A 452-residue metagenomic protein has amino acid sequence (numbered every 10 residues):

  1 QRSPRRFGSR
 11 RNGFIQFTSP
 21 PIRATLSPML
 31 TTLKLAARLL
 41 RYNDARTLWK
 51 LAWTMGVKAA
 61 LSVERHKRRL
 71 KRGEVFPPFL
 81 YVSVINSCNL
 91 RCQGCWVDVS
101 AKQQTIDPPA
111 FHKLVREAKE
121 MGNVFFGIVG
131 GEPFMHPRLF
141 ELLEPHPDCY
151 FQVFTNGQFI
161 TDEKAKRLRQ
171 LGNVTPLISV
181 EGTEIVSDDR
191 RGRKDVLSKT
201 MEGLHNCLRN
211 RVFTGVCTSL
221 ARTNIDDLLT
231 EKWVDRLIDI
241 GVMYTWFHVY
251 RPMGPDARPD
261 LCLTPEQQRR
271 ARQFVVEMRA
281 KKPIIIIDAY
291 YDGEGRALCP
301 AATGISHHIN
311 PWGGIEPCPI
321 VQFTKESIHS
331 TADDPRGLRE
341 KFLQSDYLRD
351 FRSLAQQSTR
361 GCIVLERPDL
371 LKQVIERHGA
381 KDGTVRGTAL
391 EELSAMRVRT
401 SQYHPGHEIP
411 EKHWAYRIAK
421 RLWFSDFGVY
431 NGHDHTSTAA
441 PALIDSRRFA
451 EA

Functional and structural regions predicted by a protein language model:
R6-F79, F424, G428-A452: Flexible, acidic/Gly-rich N-terminal and inter-domain linker regions that tether and position cofactor-handling modules
G8, G13-M29, C149, D189-A302 (+3 more regions): Radical SAM enzyme [4Fe-4S]-AdoMet core and its adjacent flexible, acidic and glycine-rich loops/tails across
F17-K67, V275-I328, R349-R397: C-terminal accessory regions of radical SAM enzymes
L30-K166, L171: Conserved alpha-helical substructure of the radical SAM core
S83, G215, S219, H308 (+1 more regions): Conserved beta-strand segments that form the floor/walls of ligand-binding pockets within enzyme and binding domains
A101, E132, F159, G182 (+3 more regions): Flexible, active-site-proximal loop/turn residues at the rims of small-molecule/cofactor binding pockets and catalytic
F111-I128, F134-H248: Radical SAM/AdoMet-radical enzyme domain recognition
I320-A452: Flexible mid-to-C-terminal extensions adjoining Fe-S/redox cofactors in radical SAM and related proteins
